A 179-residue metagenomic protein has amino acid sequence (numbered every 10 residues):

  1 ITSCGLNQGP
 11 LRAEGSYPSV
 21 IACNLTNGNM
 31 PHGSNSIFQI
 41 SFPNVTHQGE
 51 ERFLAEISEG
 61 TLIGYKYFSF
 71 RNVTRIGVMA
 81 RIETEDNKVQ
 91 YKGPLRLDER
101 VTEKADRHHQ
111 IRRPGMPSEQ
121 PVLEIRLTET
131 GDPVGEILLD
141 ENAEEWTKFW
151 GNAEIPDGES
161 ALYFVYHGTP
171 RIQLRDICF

Functional and structural regions predicted by a protein language model:
I1-F179: Extracytoplasmic
